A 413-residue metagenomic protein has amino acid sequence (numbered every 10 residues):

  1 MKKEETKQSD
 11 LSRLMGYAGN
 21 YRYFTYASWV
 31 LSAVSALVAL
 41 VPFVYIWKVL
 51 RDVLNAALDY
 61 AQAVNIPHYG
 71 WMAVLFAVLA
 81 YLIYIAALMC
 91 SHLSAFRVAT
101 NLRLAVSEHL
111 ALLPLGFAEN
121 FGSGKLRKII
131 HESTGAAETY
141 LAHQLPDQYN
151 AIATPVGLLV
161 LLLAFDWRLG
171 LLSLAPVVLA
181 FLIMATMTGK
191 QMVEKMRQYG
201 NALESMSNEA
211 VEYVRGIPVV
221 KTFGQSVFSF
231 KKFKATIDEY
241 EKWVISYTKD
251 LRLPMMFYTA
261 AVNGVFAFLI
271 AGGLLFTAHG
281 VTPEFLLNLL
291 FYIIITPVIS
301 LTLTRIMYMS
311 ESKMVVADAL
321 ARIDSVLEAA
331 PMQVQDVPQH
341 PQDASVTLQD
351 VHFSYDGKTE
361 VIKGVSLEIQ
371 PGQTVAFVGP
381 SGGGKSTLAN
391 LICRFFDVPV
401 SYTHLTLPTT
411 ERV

Functional and structural regions predicted by a protein language model:
M1-A39, N55-Y69, A87, S91 (+4 more regions): Membrane-integrated ABC transporters
K7, V38-W47, F76-S123, R127 (+11 more regions): Juxtamembrane helix-loop junctions of ABC transporter transmembrane domains
M15-Y23, L115, E132-L141, L145 (+9 more regions): An intracellular "coupling" helix at the cytosolic face of ABC transporter transmembrane type-1 domains
V34, V38-W47, L79-L82, P146-G189 (+2 more regions): A hydrophobic transmembrane-helix motif
L110, F233, L348-D350: Conserved catalytic Walker-motif region of ABC-type ATPase nucleotide-binding domains
Q225, K249-R252, I299-V326: Cytosolic ends of transmembrane helices, especially the final helix of ABC transmembrane type-1 domains
L327-Q342: Short, flexible cytosolic linker that couples an ABC transmembrane/permease module to its adjacent nucleotide-binding
Q342-L405, T410-R412: ABC-type nucleotide-binding domain
